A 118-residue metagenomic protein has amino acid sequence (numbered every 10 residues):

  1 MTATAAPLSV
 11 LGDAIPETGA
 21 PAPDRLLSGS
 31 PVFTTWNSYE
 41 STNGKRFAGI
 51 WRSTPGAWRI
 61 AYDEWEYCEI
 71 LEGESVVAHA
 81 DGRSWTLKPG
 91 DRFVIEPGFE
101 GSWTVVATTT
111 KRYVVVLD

Functional and structural regions predicted by a protein language model:
M1-K45: A short, N-terminal "cap"/entry segment at the start of jelly-roll beta-barrel domains of the cupin/DSBH fold
G44-Y62, E96-P97: Conserved short histidine dyad/triad with adjacent acidic residue
A48-I50, Y67, R92: Conserved hydrophobic/aromatic beta-strand scaffold that supports enzyme active sites
S53, Y62-V77: Short, conserved beta-strand element in jelly-roll/cupin
A78-A80, T104: A generic structural motif
D81-P97: Short acidic-glycine-tyrosine-enriched beta hairpin
E96-D118: Ligand-binding loop in jelly-roll beta-barrel domains
